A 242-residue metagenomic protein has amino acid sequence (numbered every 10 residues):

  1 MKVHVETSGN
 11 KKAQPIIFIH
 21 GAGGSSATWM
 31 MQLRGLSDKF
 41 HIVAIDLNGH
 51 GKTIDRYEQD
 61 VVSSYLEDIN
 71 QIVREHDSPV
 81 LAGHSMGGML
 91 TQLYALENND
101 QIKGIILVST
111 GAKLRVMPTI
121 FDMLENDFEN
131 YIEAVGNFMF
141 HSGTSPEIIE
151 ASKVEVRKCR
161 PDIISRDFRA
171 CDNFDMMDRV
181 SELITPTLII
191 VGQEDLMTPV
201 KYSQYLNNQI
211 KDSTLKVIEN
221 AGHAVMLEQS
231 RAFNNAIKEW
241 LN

Functional and structural regions predicted by a protein language model:
E6-D55: Conserved HGGG/HGGXW glycine-rich cap/lid loop of the alpha/beta-hydrolase fold
M31-R34, V43-A82, N235: Active-site loop/oxyanion-hole signature of alpha/beta-hydrolase fold enzymes
S78-L114: Conserved hydrolase catalytic core segment
M123-E182: Conserved alpha/beta-hydrolase catalytic His-Asp/Glu region
L183, I189-V191: Short beta-strand/loop motif that positions the catalytic acidic residue of the alpha/beta-hydrolase fold
E194-T198: Acidic catalytic loop of the alpha/beta-hydrolase fold
N207-H223: Catalytic histidine neighborhood in serine/cysteine hydrolases with alpha/beta-hydrolase-type architecture
A221-N234: Catalytic histidine-centered segment of alpha/beta-hydrolase-like enzymes
